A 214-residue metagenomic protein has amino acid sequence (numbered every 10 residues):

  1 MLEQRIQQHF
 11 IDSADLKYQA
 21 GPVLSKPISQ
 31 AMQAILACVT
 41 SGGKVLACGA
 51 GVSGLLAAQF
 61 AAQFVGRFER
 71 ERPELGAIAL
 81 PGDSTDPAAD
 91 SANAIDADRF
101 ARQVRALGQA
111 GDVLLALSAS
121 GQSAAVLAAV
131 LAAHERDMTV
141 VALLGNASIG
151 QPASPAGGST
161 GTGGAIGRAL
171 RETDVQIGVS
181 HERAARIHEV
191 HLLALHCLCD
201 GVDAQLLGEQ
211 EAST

Functional and structural regions predicted by a protein language model:
M1-V23: Generic N-terminal amphipathic, Lys/Arg-enriched alpha-helix
L2, L24-I28, H134: Residue-level recognition of alpha-helical structural elements
H9, L16, A31-A34, F60 (+2 more regions): A ubiquitous structural signal for well-ordered alpha-helices
P22-S41: A short, well-structured juxtamembrane/interface segment
L46-E211: Glycine-rich phosphate-binding loops that contact phosphosugars or nucleotide phosphates
